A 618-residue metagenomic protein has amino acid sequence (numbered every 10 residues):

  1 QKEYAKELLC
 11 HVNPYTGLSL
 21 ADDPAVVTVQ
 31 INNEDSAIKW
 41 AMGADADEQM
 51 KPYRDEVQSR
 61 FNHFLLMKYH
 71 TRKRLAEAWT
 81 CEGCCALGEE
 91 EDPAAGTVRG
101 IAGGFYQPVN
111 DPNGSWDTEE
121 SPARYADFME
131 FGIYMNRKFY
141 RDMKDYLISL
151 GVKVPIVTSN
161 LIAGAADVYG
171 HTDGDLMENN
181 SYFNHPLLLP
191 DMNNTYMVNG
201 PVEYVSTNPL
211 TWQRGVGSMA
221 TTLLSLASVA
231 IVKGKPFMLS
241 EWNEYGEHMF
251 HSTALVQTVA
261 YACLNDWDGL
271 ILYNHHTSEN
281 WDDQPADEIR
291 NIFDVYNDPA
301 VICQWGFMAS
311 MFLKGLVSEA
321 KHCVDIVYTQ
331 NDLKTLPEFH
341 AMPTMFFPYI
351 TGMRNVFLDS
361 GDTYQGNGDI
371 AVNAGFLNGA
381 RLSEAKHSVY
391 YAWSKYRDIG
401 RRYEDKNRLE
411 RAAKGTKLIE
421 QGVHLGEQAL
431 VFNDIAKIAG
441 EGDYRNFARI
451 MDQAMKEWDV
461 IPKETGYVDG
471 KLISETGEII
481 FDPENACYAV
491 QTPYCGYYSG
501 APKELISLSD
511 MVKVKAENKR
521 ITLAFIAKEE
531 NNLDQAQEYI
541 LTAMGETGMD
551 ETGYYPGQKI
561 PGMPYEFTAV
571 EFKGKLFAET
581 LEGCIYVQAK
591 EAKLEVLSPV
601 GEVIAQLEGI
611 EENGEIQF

Functional and structural regions predicted by a protein language model:
Q1-H185, L223-E244, H248, L270 (+2 more regions): Active-site region of glycoside hydrolase catalytic domains
G43-Q49, T172-M177, M192-T195, H251-T258 (+2 more regions): Short secondary-structure boundary/capping segments
L187-P190: Beta-propeller blade termini and top-face loops
T195-T222: Surface-exposed acidic, glycine/proline-enriched linker/cap segments that occur as 15-30-residue helix-coil
M219-A220, A227-V229, S252, L264: Active-site-proximal cap/loop segments of hydrolase catalytic domains
G246-E288: Substrate-binding cleft of secreted/luminal carbohydrate-active enzymes
P285-S310: Acidic, Ser/Thr-rich peripheral helices and adjacent loops at domain boundaries
A309, A320-Q606, N613, F618: Long, low-hydrophobicity ectodomains and other hydrophilic envelope-associated domains
